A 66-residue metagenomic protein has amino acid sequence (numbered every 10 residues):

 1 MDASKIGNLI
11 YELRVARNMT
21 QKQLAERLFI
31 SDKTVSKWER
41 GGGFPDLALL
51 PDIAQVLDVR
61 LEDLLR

Functional and structural regions predicted by a protein language model:
M1-A16: A short, Lys/Arg-rich alpha-helix, primarily the initiator
D2, T20, S31-T34, D46 (+1 more regions): Short coil turns linking two alpha-helices in DNA-binding domains
N8, E12, E26, K37 (+1 more regions): DNA-binding alpha-helical recognition surfaces that contact promoter or target DNA
N18-K37, D52: Short alpha-helical DNA-recognition segment
R40: Short, conserved catalytic or interaction motifs in soluble domains
A48-D63: DNA major-groove recognition helix of helix-turn-helix/homeodomain DNA-binding modules
